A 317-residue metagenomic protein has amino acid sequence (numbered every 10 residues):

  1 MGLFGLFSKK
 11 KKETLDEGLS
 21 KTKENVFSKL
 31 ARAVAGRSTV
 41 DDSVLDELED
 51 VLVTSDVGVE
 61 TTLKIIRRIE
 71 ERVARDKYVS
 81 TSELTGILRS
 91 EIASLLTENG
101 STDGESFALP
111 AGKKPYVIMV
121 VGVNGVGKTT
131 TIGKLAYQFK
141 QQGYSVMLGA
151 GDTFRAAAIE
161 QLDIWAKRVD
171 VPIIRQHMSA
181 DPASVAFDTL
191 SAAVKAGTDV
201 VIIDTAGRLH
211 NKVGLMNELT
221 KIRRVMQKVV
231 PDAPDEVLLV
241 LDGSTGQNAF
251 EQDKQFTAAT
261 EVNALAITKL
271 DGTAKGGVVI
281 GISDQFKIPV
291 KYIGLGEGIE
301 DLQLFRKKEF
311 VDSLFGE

Functional and structural regions predicted by a protein language model:
G2-F4, K9-L15, S20: Switch/coupling subdomain of P-loop NTPase systems
L3, G104-S106, L135, E251-D253 (+1 more regions): Short beta-alpha junctions and helix-cap segments that line functional grooves
K12-D16, G125, T153, L215-L219 (+1 more regions): Short acidic/polar alpha-helix capping motifs at helix-coil junctions
D16-G151, A158-M178, S184-I203: Primarily NTPase-proximal linker/entry elements flanking Walker-type ATP/GTP-binding cores
D42, L63, Y78, S82 (+5 more regions): Non-catalytic, surface-exposed connector residues within folded enzymatic/regulatory domains
V59-T61, R155, D271, I299: Short hydrophobic/aromatic residue motifs in ordered secondary structure
Q161, D181-A196, H210-G316: Conserved catalytic-core segment of NTP-binding enzymes
A206-R208: Short glycine-rich anion-binding loops that position phosphate/pyrophosphate groups of nucleotides and phosphorylated
